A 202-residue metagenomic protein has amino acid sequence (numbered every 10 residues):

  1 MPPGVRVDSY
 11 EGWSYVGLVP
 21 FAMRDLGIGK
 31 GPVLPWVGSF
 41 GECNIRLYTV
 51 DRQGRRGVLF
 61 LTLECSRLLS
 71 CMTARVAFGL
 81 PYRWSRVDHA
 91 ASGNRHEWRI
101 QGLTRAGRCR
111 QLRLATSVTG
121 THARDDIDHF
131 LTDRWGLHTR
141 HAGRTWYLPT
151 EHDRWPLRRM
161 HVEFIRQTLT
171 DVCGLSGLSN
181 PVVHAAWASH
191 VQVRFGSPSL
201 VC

Functional and structural regions predicted by a protein language model:
M1-G29, L169, R194-C202: N-terminal domain-onset segments
M1-V5, F40-E42, L131: Aromatic-residue detector
P3-R6, I28-P32, A115, G120 (+1 more regions): Sparse, context-dependent recognition of short Cys/His-centered cofactor- or disulfide-binding micro-motifs
Y10-V16, M23-E64: A glycine-rich, hydrophobic loop/mini-helix early in the fold
N44-C202: Internal, well-folded beta-alpha domain core
